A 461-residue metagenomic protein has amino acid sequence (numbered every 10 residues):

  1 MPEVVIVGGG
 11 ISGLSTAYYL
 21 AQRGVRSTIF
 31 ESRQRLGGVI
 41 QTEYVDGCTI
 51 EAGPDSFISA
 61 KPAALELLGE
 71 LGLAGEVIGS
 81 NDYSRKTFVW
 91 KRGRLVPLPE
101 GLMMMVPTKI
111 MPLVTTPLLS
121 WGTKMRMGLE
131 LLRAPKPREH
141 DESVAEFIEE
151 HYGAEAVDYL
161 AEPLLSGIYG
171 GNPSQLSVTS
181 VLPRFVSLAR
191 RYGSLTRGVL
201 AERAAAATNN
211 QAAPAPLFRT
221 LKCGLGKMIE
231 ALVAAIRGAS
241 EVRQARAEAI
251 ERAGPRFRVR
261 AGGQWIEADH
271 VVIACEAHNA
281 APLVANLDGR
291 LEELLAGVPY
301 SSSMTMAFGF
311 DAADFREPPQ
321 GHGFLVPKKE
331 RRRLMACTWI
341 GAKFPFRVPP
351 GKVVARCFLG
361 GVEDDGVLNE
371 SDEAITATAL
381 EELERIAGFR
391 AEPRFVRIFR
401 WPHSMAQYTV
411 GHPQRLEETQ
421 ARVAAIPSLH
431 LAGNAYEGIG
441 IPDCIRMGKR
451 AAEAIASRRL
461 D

Functional and structural regions predicted by a protein language model:
P2-I29: N-terminal Rossmann-like FAD-binding beta1-loop-alpha1 element of flavoenzymes
V4, V25-S27, V271, P393-V396: Hydrophobic anchor at the start of a short beta-strand that flanks the dinucleotide cofactor-binding loop
S12, R35, H278: Conserved Rossmann-like nucleotide-cofactor binding loop
A21-V45: Glycine-rich FAD pyrophosphate-binding loop
R23, G75, A245-A355, G360-E373 (+3 more regions): Mid-domain catalytic core of redox enzymes that form a hydrophobic substrate pocket/lid adjacent to a catalytic redox
D46-P135: Dinucleotide-binding Rossmann-like beta1-alpha1 core, especially the glycine-rich loop that anchors the ADP
K86, V106-I110, T123-A249, A274: Active-site/ligand-binding neighborhood in enzyme catalytic cores
P99-L102, R256, P318-G321, A336-D461: Conserved flavin/dinucleotide-binding core of flavoenzymes
